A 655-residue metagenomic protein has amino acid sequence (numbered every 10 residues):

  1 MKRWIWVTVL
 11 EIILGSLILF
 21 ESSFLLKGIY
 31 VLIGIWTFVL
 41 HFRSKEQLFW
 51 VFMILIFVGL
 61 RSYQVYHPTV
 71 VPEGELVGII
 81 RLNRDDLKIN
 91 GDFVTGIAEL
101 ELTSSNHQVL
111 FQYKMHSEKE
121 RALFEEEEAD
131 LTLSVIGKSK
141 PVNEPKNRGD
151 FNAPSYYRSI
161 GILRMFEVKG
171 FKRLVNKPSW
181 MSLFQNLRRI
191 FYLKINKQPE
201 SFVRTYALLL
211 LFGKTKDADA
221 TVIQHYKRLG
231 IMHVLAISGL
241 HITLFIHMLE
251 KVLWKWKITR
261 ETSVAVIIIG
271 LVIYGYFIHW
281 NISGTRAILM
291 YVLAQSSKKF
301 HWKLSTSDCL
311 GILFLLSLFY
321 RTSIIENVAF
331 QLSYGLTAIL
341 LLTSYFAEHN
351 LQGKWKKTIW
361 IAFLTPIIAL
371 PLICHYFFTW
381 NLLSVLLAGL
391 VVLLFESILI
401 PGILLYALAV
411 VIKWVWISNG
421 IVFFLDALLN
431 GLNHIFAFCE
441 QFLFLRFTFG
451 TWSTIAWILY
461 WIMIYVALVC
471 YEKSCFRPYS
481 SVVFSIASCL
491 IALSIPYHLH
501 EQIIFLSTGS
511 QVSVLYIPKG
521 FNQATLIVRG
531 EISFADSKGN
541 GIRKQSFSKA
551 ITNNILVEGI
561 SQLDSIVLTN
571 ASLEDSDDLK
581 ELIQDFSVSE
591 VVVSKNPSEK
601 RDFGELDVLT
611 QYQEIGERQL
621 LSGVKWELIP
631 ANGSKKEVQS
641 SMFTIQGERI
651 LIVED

Functional and structural regions predicted by a protein language model:
M1-I5, K177-N186, T205-D217, Y276-S283 (+4 more regions): Hydrophobic alpha-helical transmembrane segments
M1-V71, C470-C475, V591: N-terminal leader/targeting segments
K2-V9, Q47-L48, S305-C309, K354-T358 (+1 more regions): Membrane-interfacial loop-to-transmembrane alpha-helix junctions, especially the N-terminal start
F24, G34-F52, V222-V385, T454-L499: Hydrophobic alpha-helical transmembrane segments in multi-pass membrane proteins
F57-L229, H233, K549-L556, Q562 (+5 more regions): Membrane-interface helix/helix-cap signal primarily in integral membrane proteins
I80, G137, L210, S238 (+8 more regions): Divalent metal-coordination and catalytic microenvironments
L123-F124, A129-I136, S179, V415-D655: Non-globular, low-confidence helical/coil segments that flank catalytic cores
L341-T448: Alpha-helical transmembrane segments of multi-pass integral membrane proteins
